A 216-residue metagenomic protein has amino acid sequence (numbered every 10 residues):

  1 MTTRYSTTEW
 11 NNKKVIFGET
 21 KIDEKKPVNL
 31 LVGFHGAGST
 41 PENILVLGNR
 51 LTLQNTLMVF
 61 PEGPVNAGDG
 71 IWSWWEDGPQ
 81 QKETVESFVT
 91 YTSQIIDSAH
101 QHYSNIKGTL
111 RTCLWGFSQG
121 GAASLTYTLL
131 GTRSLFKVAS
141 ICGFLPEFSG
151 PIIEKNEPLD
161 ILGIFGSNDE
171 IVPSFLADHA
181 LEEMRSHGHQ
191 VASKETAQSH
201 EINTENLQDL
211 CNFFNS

Functional and structural regions predicted by a protein language model:
Y5-K107: Serine-hydrolase catalytic machinery in alpha/beta-hydrolase-like enzymes
I44-L47, P173-E183: Short alpha-helix in the alpha/beta-hydrolase fold that links the catalytic acid
V46, T126-L130: Active-site signature of alpha/beta-hydrolase-fold catalytic machinery across serine- and Asp/Cys-nucleophile hydrolases
N105-G116: Alpha/beta-hydrolase fold nucleophile elbow
W115-G120, S124: Gly/Ala-rich beta-loop-alpha elbow adjacent to hydrolase catalytic centers
R133-P146: A conserved short beta-strand
L162, D178-S216: C-terminal catalytic histidine-bearing segment of alpha/beta-hydrolase fold enzymes
L162-F165, D169: Short beta-strand/loop motif that positions the catalytic acidic residue of the alpha/beta-hydrolase fold
